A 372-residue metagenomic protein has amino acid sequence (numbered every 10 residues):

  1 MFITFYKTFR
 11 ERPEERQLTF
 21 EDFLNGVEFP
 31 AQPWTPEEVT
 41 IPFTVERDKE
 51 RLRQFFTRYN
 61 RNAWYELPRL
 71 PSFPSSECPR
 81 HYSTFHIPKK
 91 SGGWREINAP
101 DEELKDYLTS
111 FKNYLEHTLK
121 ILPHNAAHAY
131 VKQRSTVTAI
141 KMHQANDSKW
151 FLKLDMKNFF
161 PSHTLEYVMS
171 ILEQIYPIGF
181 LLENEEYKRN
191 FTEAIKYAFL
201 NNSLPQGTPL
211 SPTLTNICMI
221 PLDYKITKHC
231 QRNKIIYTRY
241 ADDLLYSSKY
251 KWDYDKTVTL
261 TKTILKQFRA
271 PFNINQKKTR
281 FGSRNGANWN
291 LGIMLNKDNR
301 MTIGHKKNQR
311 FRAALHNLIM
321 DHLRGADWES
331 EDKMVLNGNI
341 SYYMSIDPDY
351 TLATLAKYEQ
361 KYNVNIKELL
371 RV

Functional and structural regions predicted by a protein language model:
M1-P88, W94-L154, F159-T208, T213 (+3 more regions): Right-hand nucleic-acid polymerase module
M156, A241-D242: Short acidic donor-binding/metal-coordinating loop in glycosyltransferase active sites
I236-Y240: Short beta-strand
D242-K249: Short beta-strand->loop micro-motif that forms the acidic, two-metal-ion catalytic signature in nucleotide-processing
